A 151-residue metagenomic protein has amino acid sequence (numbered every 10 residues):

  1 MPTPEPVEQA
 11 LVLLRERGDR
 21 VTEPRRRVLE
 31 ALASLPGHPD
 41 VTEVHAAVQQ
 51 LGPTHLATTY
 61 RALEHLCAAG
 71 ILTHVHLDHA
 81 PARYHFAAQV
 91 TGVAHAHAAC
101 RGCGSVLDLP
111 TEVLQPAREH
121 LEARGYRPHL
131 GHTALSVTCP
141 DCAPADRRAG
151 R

Functional and structural regions predicted by a protein language model:
P4-G18: Short, Lys/Arg-enriched N-terminal segment that forms or immediately precedes the first helix of a structured domain
V21-E23, S34-D40: Short capping segments at the starts of secondary-structure elements
R26-A31: Pre-recognition alpha-helix immediately N-terminal to the DNA-recognition helix within helix-turn-helix or winged-helix
P39-V48: Short acidic, hydrophobic short linear motifs in intrinsically disordered regions
D40, H55-L56: Short coil turns linking two alpha-helices in DNA-binding domains
Q50-T54: Short, basic interhelical loop/turn and adjoining N-cap of the next helix at nucleic-acid- or acidic-partner-contacting
Y60-E64: Short, hydrophobic-biased segments on the C-terminal half of alpha helices that form "recognition helices"
A68-R151: Non-DNA-binding regulatory cores of transcription-related proteins, predominantly C-terminal effector-binding
